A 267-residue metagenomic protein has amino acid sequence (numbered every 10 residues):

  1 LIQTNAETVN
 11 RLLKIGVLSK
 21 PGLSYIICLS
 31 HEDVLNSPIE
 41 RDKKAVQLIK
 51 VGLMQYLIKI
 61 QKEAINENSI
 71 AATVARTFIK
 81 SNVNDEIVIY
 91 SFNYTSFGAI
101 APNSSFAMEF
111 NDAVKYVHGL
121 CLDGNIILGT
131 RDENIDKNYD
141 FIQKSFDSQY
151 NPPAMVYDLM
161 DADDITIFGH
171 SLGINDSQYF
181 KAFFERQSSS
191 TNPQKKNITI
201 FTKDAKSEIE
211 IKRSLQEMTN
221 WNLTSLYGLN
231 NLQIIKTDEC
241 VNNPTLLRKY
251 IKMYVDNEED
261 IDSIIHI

Functional and structural regions predicted by a protein language model:
L1-D161: Extended, H/D-rich, highly charged conserved domains that either
S105-F106, A154-I267: SIR2/sirtuin-family catalytic core signature
